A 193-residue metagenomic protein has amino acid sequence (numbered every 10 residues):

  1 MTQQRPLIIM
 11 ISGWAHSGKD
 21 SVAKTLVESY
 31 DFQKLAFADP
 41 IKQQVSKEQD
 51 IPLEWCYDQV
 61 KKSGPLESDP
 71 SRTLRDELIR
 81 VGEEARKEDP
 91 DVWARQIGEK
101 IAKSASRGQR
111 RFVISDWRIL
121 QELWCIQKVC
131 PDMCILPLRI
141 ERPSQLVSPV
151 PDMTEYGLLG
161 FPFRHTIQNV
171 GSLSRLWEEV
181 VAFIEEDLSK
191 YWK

Functional and structural regions predicted by a protein language model:
Q3-I9: Extreme N-terminal starter segment of soluble prokaryotic enzymes
I11-S12, F37, S115-W117: Short His-Asn-centered micro-motif
S12-A15, D132, L136-K193: Small-molecule kinase domains that catalyze NTP-dependent phosphoryl transfer to phosphate-bearing small molecules
K19: Conserved lysine of the Walker
V22: Hydrophobic positions on the alpha1 helix immediately C-terminal to the Walker A/P-loop
E28-L35: Post-Walker A helix-loop "phosphate-sensing" segment adjacent to the P-loop in P-loop NTPases
Q33, Q96-E155: ATP-dependent NMP and nucleoside kinases share a basic, alpha-helical "lid"
D39-R111: ATP-dependent small-molecule kinase phosphotransfer cores that center on conserved nucleotide phosphate-binding segments
